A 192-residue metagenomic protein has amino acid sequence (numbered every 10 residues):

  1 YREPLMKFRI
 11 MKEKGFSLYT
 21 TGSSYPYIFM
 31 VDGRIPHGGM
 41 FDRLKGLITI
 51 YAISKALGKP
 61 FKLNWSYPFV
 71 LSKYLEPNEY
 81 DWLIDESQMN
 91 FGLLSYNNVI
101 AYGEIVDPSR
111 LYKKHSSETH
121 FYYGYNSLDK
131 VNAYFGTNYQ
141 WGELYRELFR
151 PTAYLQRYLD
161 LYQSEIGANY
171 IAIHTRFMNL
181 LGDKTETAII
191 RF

Functional and structural regions predicted by a protein language model:
Y1-I190: Secretory-pathway glycan-assembly enzymes, especially type II membrane glycosyltransferases that use nucleotide-sugar
